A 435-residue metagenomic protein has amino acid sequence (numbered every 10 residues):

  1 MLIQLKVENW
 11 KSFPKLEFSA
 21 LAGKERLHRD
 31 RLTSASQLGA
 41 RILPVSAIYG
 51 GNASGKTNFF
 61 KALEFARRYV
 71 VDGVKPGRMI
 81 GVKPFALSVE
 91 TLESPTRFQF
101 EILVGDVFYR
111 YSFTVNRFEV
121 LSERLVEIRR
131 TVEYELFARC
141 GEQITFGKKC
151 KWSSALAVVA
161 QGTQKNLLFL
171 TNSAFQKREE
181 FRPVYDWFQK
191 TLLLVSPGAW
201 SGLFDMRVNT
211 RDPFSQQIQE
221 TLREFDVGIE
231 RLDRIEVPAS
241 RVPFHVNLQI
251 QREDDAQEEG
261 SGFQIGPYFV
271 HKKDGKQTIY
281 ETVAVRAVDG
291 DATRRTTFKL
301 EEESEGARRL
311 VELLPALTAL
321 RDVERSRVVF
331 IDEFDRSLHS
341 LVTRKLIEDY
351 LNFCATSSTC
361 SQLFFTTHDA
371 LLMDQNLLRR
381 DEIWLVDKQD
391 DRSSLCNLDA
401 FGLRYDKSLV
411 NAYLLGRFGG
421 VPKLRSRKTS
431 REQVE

Functional and structural regions predicted by a protein language model:
M1, E93-R97, N116-V120, G275-E281 (+1 more regions): A short, compositionally biased
M1-P44, K190-V328: Conserved NTPase motor "head" modules and their coupling/switch loops across ABC/AAA+ ATPases, GTPases, and GHKL ATPases
M1-V71, A287-K423: Switch/communication elements of ASCE P-loop NTPase nucleotide-binding domains
A35-A47, G51, T57-V120: Conserved P-loop NTP-binding catalytic core
F98-L103, L125, T282-A287: Short beta-strand segments that buttress and anchor functional surface loops
R110-A256: Electropositive, glycine-dotted interaction segments that contact anionic polymers or phosphate-rich ligands
R427-E432: Proteins synthesized as precursors that undergo proteolytic processing into mature forms
